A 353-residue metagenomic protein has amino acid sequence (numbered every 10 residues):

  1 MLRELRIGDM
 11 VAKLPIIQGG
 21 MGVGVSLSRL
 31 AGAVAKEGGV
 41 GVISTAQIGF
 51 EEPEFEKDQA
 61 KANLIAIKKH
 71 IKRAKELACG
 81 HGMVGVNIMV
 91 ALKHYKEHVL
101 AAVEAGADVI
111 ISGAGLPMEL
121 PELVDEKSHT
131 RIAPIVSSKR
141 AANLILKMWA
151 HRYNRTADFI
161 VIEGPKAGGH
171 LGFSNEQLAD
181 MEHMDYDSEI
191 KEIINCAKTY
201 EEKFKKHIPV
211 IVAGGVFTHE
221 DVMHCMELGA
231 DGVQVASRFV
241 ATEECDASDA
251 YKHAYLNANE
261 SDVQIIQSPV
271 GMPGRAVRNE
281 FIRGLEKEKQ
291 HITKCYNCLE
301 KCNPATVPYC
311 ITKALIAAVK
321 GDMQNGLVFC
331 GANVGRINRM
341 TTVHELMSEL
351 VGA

Functional and structural regions predicted by a protein language model:
M1-K203: Active-site entrance/lid segments in N-terminal catalytic domains of soluble metabolic enzymes
I17, A167-I211, F217-A353: Conserved active-site-proximal phosphate/metal-binding subdomains
V25, V216-F217: Residue-level detector of alpha-helix initiation sites
